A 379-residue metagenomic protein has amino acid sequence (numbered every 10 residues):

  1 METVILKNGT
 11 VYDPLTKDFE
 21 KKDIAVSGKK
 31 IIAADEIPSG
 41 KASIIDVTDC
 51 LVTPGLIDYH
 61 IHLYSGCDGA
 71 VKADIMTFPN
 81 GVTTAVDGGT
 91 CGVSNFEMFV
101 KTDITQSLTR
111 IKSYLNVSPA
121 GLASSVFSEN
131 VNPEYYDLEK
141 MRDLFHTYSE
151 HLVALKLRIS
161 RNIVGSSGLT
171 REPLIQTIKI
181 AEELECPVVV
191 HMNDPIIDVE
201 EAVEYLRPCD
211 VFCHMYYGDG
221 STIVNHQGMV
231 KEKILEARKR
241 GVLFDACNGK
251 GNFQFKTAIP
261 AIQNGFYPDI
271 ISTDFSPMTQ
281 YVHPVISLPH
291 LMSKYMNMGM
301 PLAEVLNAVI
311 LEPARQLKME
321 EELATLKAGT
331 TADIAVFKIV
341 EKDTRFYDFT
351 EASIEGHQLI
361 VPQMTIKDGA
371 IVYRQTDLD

Functional and structural regions predicted by a protein language model:
E2-N8, L15, V26-G28, I37-A85: Replace "His-x-His-based motif
G9, I24, K29, D49 (+10 more regions): Divalent metal-coordination and catalytic microenvironments
G9, T331-D379: C-terminal cap of metal-dependent C-N hydrolases
T53, T102-Y114, I180-L184, A237: Alpha-helix-loop-beta-strand connector modules within alpha/beta enzyme cores
I57-I61, A85-D87, I111-L115, V153-L157 (+4 more regions): Hydrophobic faces of well-ordered beta-strands that scaffold small-molecule active sites in alpha/beta enzyme cores
I75-S160: Divalent-metal coordination cores built from histidine and acidic residues
S160-A261, G265-V282: Active-site core of metal-dependent hydrolases
T257-I339: His/Asp/Glu-enriched, well-ordered alpha-helical/loop segment that forms or immediately abuts the divalent-metal
